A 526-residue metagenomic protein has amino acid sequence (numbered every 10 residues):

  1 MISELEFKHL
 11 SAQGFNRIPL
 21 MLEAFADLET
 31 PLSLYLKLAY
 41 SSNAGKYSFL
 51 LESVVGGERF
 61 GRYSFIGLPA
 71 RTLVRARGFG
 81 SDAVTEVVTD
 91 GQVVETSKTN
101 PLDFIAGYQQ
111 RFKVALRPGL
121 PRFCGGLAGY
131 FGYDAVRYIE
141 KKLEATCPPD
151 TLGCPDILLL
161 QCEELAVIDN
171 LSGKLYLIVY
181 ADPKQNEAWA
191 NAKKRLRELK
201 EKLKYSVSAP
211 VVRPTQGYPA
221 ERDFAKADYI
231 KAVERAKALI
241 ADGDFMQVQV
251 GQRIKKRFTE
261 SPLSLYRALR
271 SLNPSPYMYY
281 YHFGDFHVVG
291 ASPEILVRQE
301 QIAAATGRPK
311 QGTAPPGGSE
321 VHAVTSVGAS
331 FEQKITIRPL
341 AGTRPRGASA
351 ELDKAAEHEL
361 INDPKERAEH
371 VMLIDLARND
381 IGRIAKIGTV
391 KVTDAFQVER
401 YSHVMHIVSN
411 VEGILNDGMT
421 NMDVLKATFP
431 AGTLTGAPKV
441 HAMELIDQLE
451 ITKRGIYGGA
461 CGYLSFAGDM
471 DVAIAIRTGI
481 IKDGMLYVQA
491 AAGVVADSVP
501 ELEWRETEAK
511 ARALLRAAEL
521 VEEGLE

Functional and structural regions predicted by a protein language model:
M1-G307, E320-E526: Extended alpha-helical targeting/anchoring segments, especially N-terminal organellar/secretory targeting helices
Q311-G312: Cationic, low-complexity basic patches in intrinsically disordered or flexible, solvent-exposed regions
P315: Acyl-CoA-dependent O-acyltransferases
